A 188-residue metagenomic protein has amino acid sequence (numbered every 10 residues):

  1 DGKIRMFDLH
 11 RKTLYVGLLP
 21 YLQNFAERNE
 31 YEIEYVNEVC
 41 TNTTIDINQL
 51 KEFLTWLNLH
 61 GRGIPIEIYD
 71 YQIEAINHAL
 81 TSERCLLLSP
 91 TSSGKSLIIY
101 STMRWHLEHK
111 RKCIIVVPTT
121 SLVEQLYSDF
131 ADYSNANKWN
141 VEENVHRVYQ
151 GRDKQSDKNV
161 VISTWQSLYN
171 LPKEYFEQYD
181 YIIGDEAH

Functional and structural regions predicted by a protein language model:
G2-D8, F25-A26, E34-L88: Conserved pre-motif I regulatory segment
H10-E34: Structured, non-catalytic alpha/beta "coupling" segments that mediate domain-domain communication and provide generic
L22, L88-S93, E186-H188: Conserved helicase ATPase motor motifs in RecA-like P-loop NTPase domains
E67, T81-H106, I114: Walker A/P-loop
R111-T119: Conserved RecA-like ASCE P-loop NTPase motor core of nucleic-acid helicases/translocases
T120-R152: Conserved helix-turn-beta segment of the N-terminal RecA-like "Helicase ATP-binding" lobe in SF1/SF2 helicases
Y149-V161, F176: Conserved motor-coupling elements within RecA-like helicase/translocase cores
W165-H188: SF2 helicase catalytic motif II
